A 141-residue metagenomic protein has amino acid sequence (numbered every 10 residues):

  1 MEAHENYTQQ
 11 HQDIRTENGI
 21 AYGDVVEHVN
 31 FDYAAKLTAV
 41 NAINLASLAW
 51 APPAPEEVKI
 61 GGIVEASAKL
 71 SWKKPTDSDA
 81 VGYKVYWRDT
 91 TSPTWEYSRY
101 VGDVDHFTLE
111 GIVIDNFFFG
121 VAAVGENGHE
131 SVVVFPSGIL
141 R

Functional and structural regions predicted by a protein language model:
M1-W50: Active-site-adjacent mobile loop/cap segments within catalytic or ligand-binding domains
A51-G61: Proline-enriched interdomain boundary motifs that mark the N-terminal boundary and often initiate the first structured
A66-D79: Conserved aromatic anchor
Y83-V85: Short beta-strand elements bearing conserved aromatic residues within extracellular beta-rich modules
W87-T94, E126: Change "in extracellular beta-sheet-rich domains … of secreted and cell-surface proteins" to "in beta-sheet-rich domains
Y97-V104: Short beta-strand segments within Ig-like beta-sandwich modules, predominantly Fibronectin type-III
L109-E130: Beta-strand-rich modules
H129-I139: Edge beta-strands of extracellular beta-sandwich domains
